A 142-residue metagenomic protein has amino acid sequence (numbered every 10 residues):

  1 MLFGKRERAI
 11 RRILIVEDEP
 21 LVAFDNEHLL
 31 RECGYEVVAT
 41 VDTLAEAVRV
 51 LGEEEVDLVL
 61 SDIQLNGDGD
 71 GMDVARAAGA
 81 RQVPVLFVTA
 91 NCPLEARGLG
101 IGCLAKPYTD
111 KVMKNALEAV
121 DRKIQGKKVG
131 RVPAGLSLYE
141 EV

Functional and structural regions predicted by a protein language model:
M1-R12, A45, T109-V142: Non-catalytic signal-transmission and effector/linker regions of two-component phosphorelay proteins
E17: Conserved acidic carboxylate
P20-A39: Two-component/phosphorelay signaling modules centered on CheY-like receiver
E27-H28, T40-L58: Acidic, metal-coordinating helix/loop segments flanking the phosphotransfer/catalytic sites of two-component signaling
D62-I63: Active-site residues of response regulator receiver
G69-V83, C92: Short amphipathic alpha-helix used as the core "switch/output" element in two-component signaling
K106: A Lys-centered signature of the CheY-like receiver
